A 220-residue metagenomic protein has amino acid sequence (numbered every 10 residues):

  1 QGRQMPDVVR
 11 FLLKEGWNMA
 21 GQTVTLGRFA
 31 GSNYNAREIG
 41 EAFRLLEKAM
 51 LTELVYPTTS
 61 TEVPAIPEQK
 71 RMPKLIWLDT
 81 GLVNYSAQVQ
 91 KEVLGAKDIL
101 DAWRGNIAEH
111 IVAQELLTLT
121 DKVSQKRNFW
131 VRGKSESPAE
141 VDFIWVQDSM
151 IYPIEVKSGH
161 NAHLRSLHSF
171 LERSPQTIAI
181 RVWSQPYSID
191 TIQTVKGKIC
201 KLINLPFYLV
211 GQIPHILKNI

Functional and structural regions predicted by a protein language model:
Q1-E140, I144-W145: Accessory nucleic acid-recognition modules appended to NTPase machines
A87-V89, S166, T191-Q193: Short conserved micro-motifs at the rims of enzyme active sites and ligand-binding pockets
E92, S169-R173, K196-G197: Short, solvent-exposed amphipathic alpha-helical segments in soluble enzyme and RNA/protein-processing domains
V112, L116, V141-H160, A179: Conserved catalytic cores of phosphodiester-cleaving nucleases, focusing on short active-site segments
D121-K122, S169-T177: Arginine/glycine-rich "motif VI" loop of SF2 helicases in the C-terminal RecA-like domain
G159-S169: Active-site-adjacent loop/helix micro-motif of nuclease/hydrolase catalytic cores
R181-W183: Short beta-strand/turn micro-motifs composed of small residues that flank or help shape donor/cofactor-binding pockets
P186-I220: Domain-level recognition of nuclease-like catalytic cores that cleave nucleotide substrates
